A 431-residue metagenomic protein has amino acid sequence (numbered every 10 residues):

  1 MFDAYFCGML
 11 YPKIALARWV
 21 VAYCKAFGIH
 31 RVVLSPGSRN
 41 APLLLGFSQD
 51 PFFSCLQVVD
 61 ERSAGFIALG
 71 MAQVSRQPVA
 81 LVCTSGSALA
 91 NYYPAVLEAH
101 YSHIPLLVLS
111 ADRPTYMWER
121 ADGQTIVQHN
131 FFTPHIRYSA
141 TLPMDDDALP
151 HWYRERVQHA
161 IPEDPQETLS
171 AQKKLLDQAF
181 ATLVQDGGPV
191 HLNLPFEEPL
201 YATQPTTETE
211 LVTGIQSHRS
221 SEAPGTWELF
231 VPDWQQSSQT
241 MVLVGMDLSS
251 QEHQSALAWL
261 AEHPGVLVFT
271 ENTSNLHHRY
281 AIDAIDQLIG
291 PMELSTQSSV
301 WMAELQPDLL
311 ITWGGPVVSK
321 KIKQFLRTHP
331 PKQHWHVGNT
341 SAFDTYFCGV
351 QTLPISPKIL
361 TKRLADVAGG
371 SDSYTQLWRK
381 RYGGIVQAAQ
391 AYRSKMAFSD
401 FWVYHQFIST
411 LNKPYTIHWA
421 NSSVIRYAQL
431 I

Functional and structural regions predicted by a protein language model:
Y5-I67, P199, E208-D233, E262-H263 (+3 more regions): A cross-family phosphate/adenosyl-ligand binding-site feature
G8-P12, D147-E163, E167, F325-I425: Phosphate/pyrophosphate-binding active-site segments
Y11, A160-Q166, K173-Q178, T182-Q236: Conformationally flexible catalytic loops at phosphate/diphosphate-handling active centers
W19-I29, M71-R76, A179-G187, W227-T240 (+3 more regions): Glycine-rich phosphate/diphosphate-binding loops that line cofactor/substrate pockets in enzymes
L34-S35, V108-S110, L267-N272, H334-N339: Short internal beta-strands
P42-W118, G314, V318, I425-I431: Thiamine diphosphate
L81-Q166, K173, D177-H191, S274-N275 (+2 more regions): Conserved thiamine diphosphate
N91, V244-W335, I431: Glycine-rich, anion-gripping cofactor-binding loops and their flanking helix/strand elements in enzyme active sites
